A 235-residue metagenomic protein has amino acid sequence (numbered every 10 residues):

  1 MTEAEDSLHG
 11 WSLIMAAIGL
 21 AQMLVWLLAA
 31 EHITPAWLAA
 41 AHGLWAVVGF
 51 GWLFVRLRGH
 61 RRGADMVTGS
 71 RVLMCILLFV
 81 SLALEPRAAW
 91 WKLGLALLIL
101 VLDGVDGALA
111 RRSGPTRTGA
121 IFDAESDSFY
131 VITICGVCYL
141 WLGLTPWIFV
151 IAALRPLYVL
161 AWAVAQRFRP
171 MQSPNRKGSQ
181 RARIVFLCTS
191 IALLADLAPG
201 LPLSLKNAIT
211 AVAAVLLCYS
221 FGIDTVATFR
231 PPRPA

Functional and structural regions predicted by a protein language model:
M1-R62, A124-A235: A feature for the membrane-embedded catalytic helix bundles of lipid/isoprenoid biosynthetic enzymes
T2, A110-R111, T116-D123, D127: Solvent-exposed interhelical
A36-W52, H60, M66-T118, L203-C218: Membrane-embedded alpha-helical segments that form the functional core of polytopic membrane enzymes, especially those
